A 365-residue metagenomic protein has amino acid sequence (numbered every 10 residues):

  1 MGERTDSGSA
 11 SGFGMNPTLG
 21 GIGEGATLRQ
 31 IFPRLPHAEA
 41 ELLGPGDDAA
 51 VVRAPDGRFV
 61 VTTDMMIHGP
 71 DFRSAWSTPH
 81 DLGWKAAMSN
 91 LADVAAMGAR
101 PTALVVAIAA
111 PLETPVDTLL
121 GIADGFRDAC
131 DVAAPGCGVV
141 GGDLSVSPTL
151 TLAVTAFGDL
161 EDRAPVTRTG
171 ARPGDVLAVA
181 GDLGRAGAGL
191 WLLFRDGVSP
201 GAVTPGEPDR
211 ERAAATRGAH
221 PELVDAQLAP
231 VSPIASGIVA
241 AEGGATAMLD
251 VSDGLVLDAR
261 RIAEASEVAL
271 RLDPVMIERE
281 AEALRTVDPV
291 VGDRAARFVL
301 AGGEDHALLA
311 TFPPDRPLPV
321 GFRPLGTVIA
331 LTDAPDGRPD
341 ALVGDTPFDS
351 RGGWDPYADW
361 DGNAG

Functional and structural regions predicted by a protein language model:
M1-T78, V106, D124-A134, D361-G365: Extreme N-terminal cap/leader segments of soluble proteins
G23, P230-V231, E278, L318-G365: Acidic, Ser/Thr/Pro-rich beta/coil linker or hinge segments at domain junctions
P55-F59, M66, P101-D196: Glycine-rich anion-binding loops of enzyme active sites
V60-T63, V166-V239: Short, acidic (Asp/Glu-rich) active-site segment that either coordinates a divalent metal cofactor
P79-L104, D124-A133, I238, G254-I262: Small-aliphatic-rich amphipathic alpha-helix that forms the alpha element of a beta-alpha
E113-P115, P221-G303: Active-site-proximal betaalpha loop/short-helix elements that scaffold phosphoryl/nucleotidyl transfer chemistry
F157, L309-P313: Short hydrophobic/aromatic beta-strand micro-patches that form the beta-sheet surface supporting nucleotide- or nucleic
